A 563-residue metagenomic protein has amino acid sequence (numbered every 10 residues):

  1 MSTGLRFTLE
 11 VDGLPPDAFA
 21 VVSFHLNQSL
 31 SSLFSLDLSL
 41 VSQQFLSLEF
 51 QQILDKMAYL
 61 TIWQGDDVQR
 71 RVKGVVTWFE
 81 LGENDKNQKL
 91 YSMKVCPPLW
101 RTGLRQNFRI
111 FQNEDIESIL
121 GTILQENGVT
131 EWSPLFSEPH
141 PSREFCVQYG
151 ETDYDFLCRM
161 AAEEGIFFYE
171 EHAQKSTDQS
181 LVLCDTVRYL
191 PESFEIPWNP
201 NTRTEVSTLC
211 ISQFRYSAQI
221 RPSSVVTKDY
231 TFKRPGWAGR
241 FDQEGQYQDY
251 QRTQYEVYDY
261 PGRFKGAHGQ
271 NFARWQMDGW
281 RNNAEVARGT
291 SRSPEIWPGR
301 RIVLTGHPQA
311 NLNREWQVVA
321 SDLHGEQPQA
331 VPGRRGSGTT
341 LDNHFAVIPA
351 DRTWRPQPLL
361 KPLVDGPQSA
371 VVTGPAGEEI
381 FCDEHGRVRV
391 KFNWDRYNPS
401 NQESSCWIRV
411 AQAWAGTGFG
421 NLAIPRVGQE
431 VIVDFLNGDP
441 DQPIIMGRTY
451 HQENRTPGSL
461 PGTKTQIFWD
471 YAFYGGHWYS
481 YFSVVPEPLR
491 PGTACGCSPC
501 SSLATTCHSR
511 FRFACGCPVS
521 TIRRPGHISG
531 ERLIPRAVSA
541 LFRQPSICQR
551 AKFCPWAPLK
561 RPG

Functional and structural regions predicted by a protein language model:
M1-G563: Amphipathic alpha-helical and helix-coil boundary elements used as assembly and membrane-proximal scaffolds
